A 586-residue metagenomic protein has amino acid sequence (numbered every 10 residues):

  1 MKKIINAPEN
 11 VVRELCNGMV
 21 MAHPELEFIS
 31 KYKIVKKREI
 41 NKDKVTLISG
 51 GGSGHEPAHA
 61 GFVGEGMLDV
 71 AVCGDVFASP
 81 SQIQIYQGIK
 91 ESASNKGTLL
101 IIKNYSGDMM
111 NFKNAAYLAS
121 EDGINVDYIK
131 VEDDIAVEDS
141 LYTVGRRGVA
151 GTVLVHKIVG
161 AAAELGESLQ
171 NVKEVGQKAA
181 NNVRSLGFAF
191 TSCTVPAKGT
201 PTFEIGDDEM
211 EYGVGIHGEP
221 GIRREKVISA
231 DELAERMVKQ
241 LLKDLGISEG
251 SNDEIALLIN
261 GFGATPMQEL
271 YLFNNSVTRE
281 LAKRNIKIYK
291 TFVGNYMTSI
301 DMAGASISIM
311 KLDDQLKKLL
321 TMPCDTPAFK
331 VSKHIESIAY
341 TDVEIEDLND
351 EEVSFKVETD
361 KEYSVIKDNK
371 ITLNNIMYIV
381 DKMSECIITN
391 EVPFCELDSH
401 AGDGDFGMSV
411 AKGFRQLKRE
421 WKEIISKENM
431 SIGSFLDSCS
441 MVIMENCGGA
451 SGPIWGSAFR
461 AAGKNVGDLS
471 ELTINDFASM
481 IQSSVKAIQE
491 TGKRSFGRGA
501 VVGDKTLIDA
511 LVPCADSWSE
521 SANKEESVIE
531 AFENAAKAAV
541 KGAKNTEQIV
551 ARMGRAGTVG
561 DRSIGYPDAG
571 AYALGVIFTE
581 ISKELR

Functional and structural regions predicted by a protein language model:
M1-R586: N-terminal loops that bind phosphate or other acidic moieties and the adjacent beta-alpha structural core
